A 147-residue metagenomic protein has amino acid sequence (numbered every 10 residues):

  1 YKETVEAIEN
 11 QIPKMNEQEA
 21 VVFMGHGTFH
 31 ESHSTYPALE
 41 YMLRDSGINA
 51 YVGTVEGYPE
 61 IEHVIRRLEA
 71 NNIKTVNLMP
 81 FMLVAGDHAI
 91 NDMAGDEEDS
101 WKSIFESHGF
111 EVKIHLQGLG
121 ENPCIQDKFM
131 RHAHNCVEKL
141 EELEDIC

Functional and structural regions predicted by a protein language model:
Y1-C147: Extended amphipathic ligand-handling, pore-lining, and cofactor/metal-binding catalytic surfaces
